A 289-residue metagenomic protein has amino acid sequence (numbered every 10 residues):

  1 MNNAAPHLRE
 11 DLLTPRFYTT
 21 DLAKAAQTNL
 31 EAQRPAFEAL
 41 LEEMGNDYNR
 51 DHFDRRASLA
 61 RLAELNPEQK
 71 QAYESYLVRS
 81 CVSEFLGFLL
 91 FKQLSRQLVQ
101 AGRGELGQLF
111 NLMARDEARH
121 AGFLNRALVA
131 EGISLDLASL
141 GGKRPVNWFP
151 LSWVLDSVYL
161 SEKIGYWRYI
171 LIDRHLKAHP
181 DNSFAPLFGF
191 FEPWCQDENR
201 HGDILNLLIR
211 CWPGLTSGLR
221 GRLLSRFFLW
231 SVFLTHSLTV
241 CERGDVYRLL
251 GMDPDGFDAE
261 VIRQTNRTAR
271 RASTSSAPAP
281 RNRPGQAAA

Functional and structural regions predicted by a protein language model:
M1-A289: Non-heme di-metal
